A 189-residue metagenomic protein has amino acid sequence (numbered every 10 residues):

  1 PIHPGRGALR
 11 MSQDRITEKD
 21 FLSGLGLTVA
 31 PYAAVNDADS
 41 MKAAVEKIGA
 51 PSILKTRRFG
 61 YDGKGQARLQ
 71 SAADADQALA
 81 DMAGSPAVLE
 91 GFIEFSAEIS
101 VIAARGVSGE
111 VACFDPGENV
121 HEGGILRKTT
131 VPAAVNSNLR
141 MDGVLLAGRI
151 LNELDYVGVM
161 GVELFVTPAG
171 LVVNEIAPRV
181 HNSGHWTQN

Functional and structural regions predicted by a protein language model:
P1-R6, T28-V29: Short hydrophobic/aromatic-enriched beta-strand-loop microsegments
M11-S100, A104-E153: Active-site nucleotide/adenylate-binding loops and adjacent lid/helix of ATP-dependent enzymes
Q66-A67, T187-N189: Short, solvent-exposed loop/turn segments at secondary-structure boundaries
G124-P132, E175-Q188: Short, flexible active-site loops
V135, L139-D142, Y156, P168 (+2 more regions): Alpha-helix N-cap/loop-to-helix boundary motif
D155-S183: Conserved metal-phosphate-binding beta-hairpin within the catalytic cores of diverse ATP-dependent phosphoryl-transfer
